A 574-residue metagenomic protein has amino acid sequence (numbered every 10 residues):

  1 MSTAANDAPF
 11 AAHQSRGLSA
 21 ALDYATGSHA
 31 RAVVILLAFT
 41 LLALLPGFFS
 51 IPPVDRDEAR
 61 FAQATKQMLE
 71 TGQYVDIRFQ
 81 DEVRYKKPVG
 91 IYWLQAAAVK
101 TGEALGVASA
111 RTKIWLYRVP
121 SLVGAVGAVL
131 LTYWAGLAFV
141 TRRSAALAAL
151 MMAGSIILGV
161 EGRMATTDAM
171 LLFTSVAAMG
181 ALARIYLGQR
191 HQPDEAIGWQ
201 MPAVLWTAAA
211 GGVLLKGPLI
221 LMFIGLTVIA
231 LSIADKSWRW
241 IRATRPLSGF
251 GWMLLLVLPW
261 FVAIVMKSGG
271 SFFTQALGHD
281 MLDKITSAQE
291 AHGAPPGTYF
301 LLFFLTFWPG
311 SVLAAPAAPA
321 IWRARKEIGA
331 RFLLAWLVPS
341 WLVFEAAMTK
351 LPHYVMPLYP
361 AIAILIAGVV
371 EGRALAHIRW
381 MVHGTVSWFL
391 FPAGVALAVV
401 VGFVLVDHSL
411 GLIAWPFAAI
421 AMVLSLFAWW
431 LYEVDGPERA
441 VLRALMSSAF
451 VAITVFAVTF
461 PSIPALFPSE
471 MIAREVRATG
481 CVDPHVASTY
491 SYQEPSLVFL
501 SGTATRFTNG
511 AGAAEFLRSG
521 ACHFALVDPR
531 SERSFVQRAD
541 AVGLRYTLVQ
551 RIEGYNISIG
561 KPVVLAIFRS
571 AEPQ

Functional and structural regions predicted by a protein language model:
S2-A25, W199, A203, T207 (+2 more regions): Membrane-embedded architecture of ER/inner-membrane glycosylation machinery
S2-W380, N556-V564: Membrane-integral, polyisoprenol-dependent glycosyltransferases of the GT-C/oligosaccharyltransferase superfamily
